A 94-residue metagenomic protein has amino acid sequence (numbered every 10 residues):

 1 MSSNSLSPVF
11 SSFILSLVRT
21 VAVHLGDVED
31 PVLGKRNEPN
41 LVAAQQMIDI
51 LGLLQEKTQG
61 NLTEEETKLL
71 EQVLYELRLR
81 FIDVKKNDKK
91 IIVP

Functional and structural regions predicted by a protein language model:
M1-D49, L53, E64-P94: N-terminal intrinsically disordered, cationic/polar leader segments that include organellar targeting peptides
T58: Acidic, glycine-enriched active-site microenvironments
